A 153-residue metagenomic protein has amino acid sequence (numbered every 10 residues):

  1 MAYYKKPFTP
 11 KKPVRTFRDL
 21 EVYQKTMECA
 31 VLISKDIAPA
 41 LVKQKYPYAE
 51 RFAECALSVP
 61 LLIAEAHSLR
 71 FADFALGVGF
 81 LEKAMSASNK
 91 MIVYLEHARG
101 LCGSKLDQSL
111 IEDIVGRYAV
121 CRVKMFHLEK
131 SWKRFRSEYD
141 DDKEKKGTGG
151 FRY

Functional and structural regions predicted by a protein language model:
M1-Y153: Amphipathic alpha-helical assembly/interaction segments
